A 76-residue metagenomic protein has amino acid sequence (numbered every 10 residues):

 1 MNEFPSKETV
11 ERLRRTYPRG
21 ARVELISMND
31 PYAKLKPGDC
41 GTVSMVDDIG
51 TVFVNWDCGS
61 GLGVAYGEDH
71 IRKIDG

Functional and structural regions predicted by a protein language model:
N2-R14, P18-G76: Basic/aromatic-rich interaction segments and small domains that mediate binding to polyanionic partners
